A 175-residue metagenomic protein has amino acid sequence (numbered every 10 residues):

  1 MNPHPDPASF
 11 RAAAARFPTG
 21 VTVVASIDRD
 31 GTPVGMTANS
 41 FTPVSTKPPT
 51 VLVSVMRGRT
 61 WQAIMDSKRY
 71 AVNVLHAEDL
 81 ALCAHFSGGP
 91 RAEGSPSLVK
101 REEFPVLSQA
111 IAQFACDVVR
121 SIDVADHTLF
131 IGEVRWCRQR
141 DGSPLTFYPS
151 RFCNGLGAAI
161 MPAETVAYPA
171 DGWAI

Functional and structural regions predicted by a protein language model:
M1-I175: Basic, polyanion-binding surface patches
